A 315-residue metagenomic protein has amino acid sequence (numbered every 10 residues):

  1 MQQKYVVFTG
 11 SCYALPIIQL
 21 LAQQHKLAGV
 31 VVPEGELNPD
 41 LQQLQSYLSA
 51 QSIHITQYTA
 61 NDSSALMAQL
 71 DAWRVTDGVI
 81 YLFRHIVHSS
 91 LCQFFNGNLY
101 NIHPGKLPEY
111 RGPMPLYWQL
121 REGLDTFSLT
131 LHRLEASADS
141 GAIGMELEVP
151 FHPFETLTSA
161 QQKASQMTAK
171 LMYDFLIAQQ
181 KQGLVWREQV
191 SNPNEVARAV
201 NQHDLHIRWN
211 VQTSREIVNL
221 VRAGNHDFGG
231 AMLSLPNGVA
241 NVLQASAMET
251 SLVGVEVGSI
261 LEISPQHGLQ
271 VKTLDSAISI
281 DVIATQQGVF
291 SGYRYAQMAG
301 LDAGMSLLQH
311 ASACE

Functional and structural regions predicted by a protein language model:
M1-D227, M232, P265-H267, T273-S279 (+2 more regions): One-carbon transfer enzymes
Q2, L27, V239-Q244, I260 (+1 more regions): A broad structural signal for short, well-ordered beta-strand segments within beta-sheet-rich domains
G224-G268, K272: C-terminal substrate-binding/catalytic lobe of Rossmann-fold NAD(P)-dependent oxidoreductases
